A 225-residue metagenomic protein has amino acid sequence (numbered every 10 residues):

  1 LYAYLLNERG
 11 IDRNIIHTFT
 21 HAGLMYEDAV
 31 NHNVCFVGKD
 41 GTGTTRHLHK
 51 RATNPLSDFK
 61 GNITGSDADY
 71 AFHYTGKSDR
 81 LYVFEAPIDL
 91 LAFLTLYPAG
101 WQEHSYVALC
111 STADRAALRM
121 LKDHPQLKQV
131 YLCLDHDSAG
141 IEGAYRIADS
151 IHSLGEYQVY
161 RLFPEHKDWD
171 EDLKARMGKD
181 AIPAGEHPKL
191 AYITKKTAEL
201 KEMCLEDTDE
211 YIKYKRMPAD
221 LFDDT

Functional and structural regions predicted by a protein language model:
L1-A3, D137, T208: Serine-centered coil/turn micro-motif
L1-V34, E186: TOPRIM metal-binding catalytic domain and adjacent DNA-binding surface shared by DnaG-type primases
Y26-D123: Phosphate-handling DNA/RNA-contact segment within nucleic-acid enzymes
T95-K196, L221: TOPRIM fold recognition
K201-E210: Charged, low-complexity interaction regions
Y211-R216: Short, charged, amphipathic alpha-helical segments
